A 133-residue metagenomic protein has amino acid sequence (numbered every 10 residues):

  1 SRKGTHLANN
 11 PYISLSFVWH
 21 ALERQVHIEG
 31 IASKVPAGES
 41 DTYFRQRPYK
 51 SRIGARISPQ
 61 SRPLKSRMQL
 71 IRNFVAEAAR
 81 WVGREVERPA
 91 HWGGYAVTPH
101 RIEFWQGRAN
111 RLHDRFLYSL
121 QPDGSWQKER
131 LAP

Functional and structural regions predicted by a protein language model:
S1-P133: Binding-site signature for planar aromatic cofactors or substrates
